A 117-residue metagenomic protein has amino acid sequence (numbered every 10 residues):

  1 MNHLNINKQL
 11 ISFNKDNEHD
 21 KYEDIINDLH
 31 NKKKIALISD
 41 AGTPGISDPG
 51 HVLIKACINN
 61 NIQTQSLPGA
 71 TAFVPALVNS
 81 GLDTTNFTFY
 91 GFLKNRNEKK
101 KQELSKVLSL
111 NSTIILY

Functional and structural regions predicted by a protein language model:
M1-Q63: Class I S-adenosyl-L-methionine
N5, D20, G45-D48, V52 (+3 more regions): Charged, alpha-helix-enriched surfaces in structured cytosolic catalytic cores of large nucleotide-utilizing machines
S12-H19, A70-T71, G91-R96: Short, acidic/turn-prone active-site loops that include or flank metal/cofactor- and phosphate-binding residues
I38-D40, P68, Y117: Short beta-strand segments
I54-L77, T88-L93: Short, acidic/small-residue loops that bind anionic groups at enzyme active sites
V74-Y117: Beta-strand/loop-alpha-helix module characteristic of Rossmann-like adenine-cofactor folds
